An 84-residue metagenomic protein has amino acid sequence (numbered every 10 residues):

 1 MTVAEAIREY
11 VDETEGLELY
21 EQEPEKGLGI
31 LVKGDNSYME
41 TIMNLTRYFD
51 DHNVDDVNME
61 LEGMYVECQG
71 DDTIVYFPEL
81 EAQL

Functional and structural regions predicted by a protein language model:
M1-G29: An N-terminal amphipathic alpha-helical segment
L19-L84: Acidic, low-complexity, intrinsically disordered interaction modules
